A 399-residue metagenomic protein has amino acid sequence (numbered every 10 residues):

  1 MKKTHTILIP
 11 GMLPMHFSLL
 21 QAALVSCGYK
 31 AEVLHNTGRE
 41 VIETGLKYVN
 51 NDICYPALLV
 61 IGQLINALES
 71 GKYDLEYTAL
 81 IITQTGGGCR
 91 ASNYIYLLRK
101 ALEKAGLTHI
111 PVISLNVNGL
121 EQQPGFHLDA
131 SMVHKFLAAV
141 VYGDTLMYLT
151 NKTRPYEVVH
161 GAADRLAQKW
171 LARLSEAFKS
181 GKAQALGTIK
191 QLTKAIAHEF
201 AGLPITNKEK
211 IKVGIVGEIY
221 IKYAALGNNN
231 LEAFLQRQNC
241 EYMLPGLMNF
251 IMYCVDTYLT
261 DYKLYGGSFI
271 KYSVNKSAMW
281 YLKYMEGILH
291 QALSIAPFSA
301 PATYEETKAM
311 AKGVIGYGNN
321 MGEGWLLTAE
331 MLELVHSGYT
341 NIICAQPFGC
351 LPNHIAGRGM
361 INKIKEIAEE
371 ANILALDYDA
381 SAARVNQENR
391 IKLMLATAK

Functional and structural regions predicted by a protein language model:
M1-K399: An N-terminal assembly and electron-transfer interface module characteristic of large anaerobic redox and radical
